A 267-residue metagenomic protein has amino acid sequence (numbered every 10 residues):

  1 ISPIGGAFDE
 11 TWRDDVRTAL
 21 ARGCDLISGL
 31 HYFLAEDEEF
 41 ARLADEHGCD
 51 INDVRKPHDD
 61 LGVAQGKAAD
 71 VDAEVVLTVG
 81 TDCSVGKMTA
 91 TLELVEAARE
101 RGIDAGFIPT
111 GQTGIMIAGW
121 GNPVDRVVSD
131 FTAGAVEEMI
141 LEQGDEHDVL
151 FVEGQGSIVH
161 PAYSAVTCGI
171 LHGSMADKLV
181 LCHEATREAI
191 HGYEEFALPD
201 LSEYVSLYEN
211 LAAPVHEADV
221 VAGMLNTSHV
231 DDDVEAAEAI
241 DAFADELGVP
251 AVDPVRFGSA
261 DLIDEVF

Functional and structural regions predicted by a protein language model:
G5-G6, W12-V75, D264: Extreme N-terminal, non-catalytic leader segments that precede Walker-type/kinase nucleotide-binding cores
A7-W12, S84-L92, M116-I117, I158-Y163: Short glycine/serine/threonine-rich phosphate/pyrophosphate-binding segments that cradle anionic phosphate groups
R22, E46-C49, V71-E74, E100-A105 (+3 more regions): Short coil/turn connectors at secondary-structure junctions
L26-H31, L77-V85, N122-V127: Flexible, glycine/proline-enriched loop segments at strand-loop-helix junctions that form or flank small-ligand binding
S28-L34, E38, N52-L61, G66-A68 (+4 more regions): Conserved catalytic-core segment of NTP-binding enzymes
R55, T78-G80, P109-Q112: Short, structured patches in soluble enzyme cores that scaffold and shape functional sites
A64-A105: Walker A (P-loop) phosphate-binding motif
V95-D130, A239-A244: N-terminal phosphate/diphosphate-binding loop that engages ATP/GTP or pyrophosphate donors across diverse enzyme folds
